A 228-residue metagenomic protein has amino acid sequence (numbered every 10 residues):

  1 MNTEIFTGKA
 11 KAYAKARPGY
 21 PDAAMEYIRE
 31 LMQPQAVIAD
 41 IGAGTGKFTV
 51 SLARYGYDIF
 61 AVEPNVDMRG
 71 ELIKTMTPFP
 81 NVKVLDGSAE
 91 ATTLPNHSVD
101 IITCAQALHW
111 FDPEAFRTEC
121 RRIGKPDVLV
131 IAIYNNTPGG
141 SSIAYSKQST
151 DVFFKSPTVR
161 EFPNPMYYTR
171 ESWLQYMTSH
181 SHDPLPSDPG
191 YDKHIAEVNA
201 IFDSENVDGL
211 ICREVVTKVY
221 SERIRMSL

Functional and structural regions predicted by a protein language model:
M1-Q33: Conserved class I S-adenosyl-L-methionine
L31-V37, P95: Short helix-loop-beta connector
V37-A39, T45-A91: Class I SAM-dependent methyltransferase SAM/SAH-binding core
T45, Y145-L228: Conserved Class I S-adenosyl-L-methionine
E90-I101: A short acidic, Gly/Pro-enriched loop at the edge of an enzyme's catalytic core that lines a small-molecule cofactor
D100-E114: A short SAM/SAH-binding and catalytic strip from SAM-dependent methyltransferases
E114-P126: A short glycine-rich, Lys/Arg-flanked "PGG" loop and its adjoining helix->strand segment in the class I
L129-D151: Conserved class I S-adenosyl-L-methionine
